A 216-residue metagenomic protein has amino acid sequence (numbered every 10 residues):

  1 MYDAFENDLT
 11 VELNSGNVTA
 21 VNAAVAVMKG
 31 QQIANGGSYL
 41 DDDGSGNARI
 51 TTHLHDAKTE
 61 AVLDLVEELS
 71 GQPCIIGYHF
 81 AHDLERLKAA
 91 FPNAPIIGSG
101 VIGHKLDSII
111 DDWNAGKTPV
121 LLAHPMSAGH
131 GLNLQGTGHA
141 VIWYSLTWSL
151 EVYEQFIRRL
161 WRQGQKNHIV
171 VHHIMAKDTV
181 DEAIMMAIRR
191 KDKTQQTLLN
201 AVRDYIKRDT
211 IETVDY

Functional and structural regions predicted by a protein language model:
M1-N133, L199-Y216: Conserved Helicase C-terminal RecA-like lobe
L87-A89, L132-G136, E154-Q155, M185-M186: Short amphipathic alpha-helical segments
G98-G100, Y144-T147: Short beta->alpha connector loops at strand-helix junctions that form conserved, small/polar/Pro-enriched
L121, A140-V141, L160: Short, well-ordered beta-strand core segments
A128, T147-W148: Flexible glycine-rich beta->alpha loop in the catalytic core of nucleotide-sugar glycosyltransferases
N133-L146, V170-H173: A short beta-strand element within the Helicase C-terminal
W148-Y216: A conserved SF2-helicase RecA2
